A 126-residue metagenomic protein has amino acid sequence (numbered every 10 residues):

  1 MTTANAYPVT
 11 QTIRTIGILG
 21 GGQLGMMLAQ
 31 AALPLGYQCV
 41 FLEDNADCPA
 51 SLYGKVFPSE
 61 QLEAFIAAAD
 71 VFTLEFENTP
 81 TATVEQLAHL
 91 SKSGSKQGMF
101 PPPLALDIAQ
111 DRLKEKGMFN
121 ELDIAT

Functional and structural regions predicted by a protein language model:
M1-Q110: ATP-binding N-terminal substructure of ATP-dependent carboxylate-amine bond-forming enzymes
Q110-T126: Active-site nucleotide/adenylate-binding loops and adjacent lid/helix of ATP-dependent enzymes
